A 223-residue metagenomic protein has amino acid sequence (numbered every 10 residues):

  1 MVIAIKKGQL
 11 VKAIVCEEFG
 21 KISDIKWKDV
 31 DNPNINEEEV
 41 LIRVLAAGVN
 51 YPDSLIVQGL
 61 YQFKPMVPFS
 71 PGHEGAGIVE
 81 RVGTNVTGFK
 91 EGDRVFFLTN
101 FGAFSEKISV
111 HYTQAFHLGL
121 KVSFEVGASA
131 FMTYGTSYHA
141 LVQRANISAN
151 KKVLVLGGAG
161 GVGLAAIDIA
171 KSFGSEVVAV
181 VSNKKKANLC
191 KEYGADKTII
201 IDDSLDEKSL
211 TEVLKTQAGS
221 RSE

Functional and structural regions predicted by a protein language model:
M1-V11: Eukaryotic N-terminal low-complexity, Ser/Thr- and Lys/Arg-rich leader segments that predominantly function as
D31-V49, L60-G102: Glycine-rich beta-strand-centered segment in the early N-terminal region that forms part of a ligand/cofactor-binding
L55, R94-G157: NAD(P)H dinucleotide-binding glycine-rich loop of Rossmann-like/cofactor-binding domains, especially the beta1-alpha1
V155, K171-E223: Adenosine-nucleotide cofactor-binding segment
A159, I167: N-terminal Rossmann NAD(P)H-binding glycine-rich loop of SDR-like oxidoreductase domains
L164: Residues forming the Rossmann-fold NAD(P)(H) cofactor-binding site
